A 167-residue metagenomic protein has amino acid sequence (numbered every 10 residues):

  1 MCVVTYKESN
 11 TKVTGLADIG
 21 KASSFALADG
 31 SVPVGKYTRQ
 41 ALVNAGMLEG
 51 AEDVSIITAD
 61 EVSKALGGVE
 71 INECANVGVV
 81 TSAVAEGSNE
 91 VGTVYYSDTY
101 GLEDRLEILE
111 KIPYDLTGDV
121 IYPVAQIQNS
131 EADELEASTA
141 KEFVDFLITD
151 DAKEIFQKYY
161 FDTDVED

Functional and structural regions predicted by a protein language model:
C2-D167: Exported/periplasmic ABC-transporter solute-binding proteins
